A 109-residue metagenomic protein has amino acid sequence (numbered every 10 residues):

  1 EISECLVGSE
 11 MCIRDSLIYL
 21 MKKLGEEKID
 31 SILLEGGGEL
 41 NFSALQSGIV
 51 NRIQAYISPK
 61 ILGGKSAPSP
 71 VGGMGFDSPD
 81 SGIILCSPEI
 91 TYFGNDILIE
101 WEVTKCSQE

Functional and structural regions predicted by a protein language model:
E1-I13: Single conserved hydrophobic/aromatic residue that forms the stacking wall/gate of nucleotide- or nucleobase-binding
S3, M21, N41-F42: Short hydrophobic/charged patches on amphipathic alpha-helices used for structural packing and interfaces
V7, E27, G48: Structured loop/turn residues at beta-strand edges in well-structured enzyme cores
S16-E27: Short amphipathic alpha-helix with an adjacent loop that forms part of the alpha/beta core around
I29-I32, G36-G37, N41, Q46-S47 (+1 more regions): Helical hairpin unit composed of two closely spaced alpha helices linked by a short loop
Q46-L85: Flexible, gly/pro- and Lys/Arg-enriched active-site loops
G73-E109: Conserved histidine-centered catalytic loops in small-molecule metabolism enzymes
